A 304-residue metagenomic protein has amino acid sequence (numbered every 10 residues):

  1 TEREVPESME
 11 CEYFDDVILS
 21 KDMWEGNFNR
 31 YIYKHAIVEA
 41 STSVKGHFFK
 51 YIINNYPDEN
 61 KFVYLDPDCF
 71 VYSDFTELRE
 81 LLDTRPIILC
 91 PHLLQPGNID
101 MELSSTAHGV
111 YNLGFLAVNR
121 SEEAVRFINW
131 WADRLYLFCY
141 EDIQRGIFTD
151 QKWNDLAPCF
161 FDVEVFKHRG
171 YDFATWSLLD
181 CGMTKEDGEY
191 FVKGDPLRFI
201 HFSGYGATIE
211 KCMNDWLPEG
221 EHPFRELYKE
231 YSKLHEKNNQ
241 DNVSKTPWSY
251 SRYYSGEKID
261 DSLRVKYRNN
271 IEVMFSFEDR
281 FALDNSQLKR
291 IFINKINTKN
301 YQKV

Functional and structural regions predicted by a protein language model:
T1-V304: Glycosyltransferase catalytic domains, chiefly GT-A lineage
